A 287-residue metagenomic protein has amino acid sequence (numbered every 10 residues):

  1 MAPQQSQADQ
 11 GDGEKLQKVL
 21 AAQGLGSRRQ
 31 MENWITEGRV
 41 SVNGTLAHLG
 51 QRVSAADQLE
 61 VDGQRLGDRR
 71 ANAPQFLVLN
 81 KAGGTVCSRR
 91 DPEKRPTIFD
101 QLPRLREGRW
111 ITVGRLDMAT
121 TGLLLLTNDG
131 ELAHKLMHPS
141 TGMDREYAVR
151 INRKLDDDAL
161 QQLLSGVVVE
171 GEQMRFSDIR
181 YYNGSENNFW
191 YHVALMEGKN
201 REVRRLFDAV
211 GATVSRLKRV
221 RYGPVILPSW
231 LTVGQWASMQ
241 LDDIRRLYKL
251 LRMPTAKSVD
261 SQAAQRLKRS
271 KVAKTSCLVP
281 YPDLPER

Functional and structural regions predicted by a protein language model:
A2-R287: Basic, flexible Lys/Arg- and Gly-enriched helix-loop patches that mediate nucleic-acid binding at interfaces with rRNA
